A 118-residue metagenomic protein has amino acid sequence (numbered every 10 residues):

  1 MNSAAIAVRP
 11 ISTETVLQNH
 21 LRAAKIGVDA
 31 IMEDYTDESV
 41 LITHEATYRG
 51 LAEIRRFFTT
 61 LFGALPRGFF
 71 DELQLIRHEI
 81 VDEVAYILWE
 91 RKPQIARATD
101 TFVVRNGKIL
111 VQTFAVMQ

Functional and structural regions predicted by a protein language model:
M1-R9, Q18, R22-K25, I42 (+1 more regions): A beta-strand edge to alpha-helix "cap/lid" segment located at domain peripheries
I26-E38: Short, well-ordered alpha-helical segments enriched in acidic and aromatic residues
E45-A46: Short, solvent-exposed loop/turn segments at secondary-structure boundaries
G50: Short, conserved phosphate/pyrophosphate- and ester-handling motifs at nucleotide-, phospho-/glycolipid
